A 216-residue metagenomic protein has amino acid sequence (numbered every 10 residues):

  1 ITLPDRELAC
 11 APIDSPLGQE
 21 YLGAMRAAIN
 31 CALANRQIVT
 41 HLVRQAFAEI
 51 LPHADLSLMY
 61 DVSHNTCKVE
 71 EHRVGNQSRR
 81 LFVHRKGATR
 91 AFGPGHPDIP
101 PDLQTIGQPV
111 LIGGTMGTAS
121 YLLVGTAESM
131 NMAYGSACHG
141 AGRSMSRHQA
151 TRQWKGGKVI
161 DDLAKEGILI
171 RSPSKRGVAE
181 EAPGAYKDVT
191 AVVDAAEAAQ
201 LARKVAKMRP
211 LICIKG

Functional and structural regions predicted by a protein language model:
I1-G216: Domain-length cofactor-binding catalytic modules of enzymes
